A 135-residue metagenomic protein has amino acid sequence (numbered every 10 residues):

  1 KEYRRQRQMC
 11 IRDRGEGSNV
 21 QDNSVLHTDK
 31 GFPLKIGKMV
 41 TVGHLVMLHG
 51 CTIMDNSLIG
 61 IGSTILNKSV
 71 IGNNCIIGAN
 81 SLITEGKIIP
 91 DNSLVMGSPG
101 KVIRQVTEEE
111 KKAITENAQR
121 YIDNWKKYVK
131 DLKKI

Functional and structural regions predicted by a protein language model:
K1-I11: Single conserved hydrophobic/aromatic residue that forms the stacking wall/gate of nucleotide- or nucleobase-binding
E2, E85, E110: Acidic-residue sensor for enzyme active/binding pockets
R5, G15-E16, V20-D22, H27-T28 (+10 more regions): Left-handed beta-helix
Q8, T28-K30, V106: Short beta->alpha connector loops at strand-helix junctions that form conserved, small/polar/Pro-enriched
F32-V42, V46-M47, L94-I135: C-terminal segments of enzyme domains that contribute to small-molecule binding surfaces
